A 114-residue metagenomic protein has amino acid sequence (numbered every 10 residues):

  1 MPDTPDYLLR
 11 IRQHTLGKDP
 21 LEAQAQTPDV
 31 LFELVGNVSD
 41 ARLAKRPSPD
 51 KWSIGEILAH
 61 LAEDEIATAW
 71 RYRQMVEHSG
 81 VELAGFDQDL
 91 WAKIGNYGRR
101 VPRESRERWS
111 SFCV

Functional and structural regions predicted by a protein language model:
M1-G55, I66-V114: Aromatic-glycine hotspot motif
H60, D64: Histidine-centered divalent metal-coordination motifs
